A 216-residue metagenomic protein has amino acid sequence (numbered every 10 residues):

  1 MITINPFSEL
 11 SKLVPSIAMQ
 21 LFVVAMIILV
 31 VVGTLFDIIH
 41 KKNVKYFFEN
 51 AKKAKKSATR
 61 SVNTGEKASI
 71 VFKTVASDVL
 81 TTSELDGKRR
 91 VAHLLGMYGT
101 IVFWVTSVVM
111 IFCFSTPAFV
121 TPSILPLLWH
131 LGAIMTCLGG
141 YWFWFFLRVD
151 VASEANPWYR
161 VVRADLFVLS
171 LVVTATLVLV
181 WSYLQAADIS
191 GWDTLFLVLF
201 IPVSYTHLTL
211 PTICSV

Functional and structural regions predicted by a protein language model:
N5-K12, S77-K88: Cytosolic juxtamembrane amphipathic/interface segments immediately preceding and feeding into a transmembrane helix
M19-A54, M135-G140: Hydrophobic alpha-helical membrane-embedded segments
K42-N50, A76-L85, W144-W158: Cytoplasmic membrane-interface regions of multi-pass membrane proteins
N50-E84: Membrane-proximal soluble regions of multi-pass membrane proteins
E84-A92, T121-L127, A152-S170: Membrane-interface segments at loop-to-transmembrane junctions
I101-F103, L131-W142, V162-S182, L197-S204: Hydrophobic membrane-spanning alpha-helices of multi-pass integral membrane proteins
V120, W181-L199: Extracellular/periplasmic helix-loop-helix junctions in multi-pass membrane proteins
T206-T212: Conserved small/polar residues in nucleotide/adenosyl-binding loops
